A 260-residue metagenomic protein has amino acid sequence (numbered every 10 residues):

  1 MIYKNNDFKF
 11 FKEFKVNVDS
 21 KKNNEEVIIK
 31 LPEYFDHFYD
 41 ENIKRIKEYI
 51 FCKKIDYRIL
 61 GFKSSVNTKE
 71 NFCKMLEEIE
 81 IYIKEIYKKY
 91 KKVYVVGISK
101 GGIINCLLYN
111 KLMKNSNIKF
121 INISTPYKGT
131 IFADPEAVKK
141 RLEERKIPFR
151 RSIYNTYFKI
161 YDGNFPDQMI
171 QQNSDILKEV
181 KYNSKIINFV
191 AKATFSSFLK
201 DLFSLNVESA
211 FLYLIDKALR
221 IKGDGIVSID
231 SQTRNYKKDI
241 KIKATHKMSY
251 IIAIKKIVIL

Functional and structural regions predicted by a protein language model:
M1-V16: Short coil-to-helix leader/linker segments, especially the first N-terminal amphipathic alpha-helix with its helix
I2-Y3, V18-K91: Active-site catalytic motif of lipid deacylating hydrolases and related acyltransferases
E25-E26, K89-V93, S116-I118, S184: Short coil/turn segments at beta-strand junctions that form active-site/ligand-binding loops
K30, I59, V95, I121-N122 (+1 more regions): Structural recognition of the beta-strand scaffold that forms the well-ordered cores of secreted hydrolase catalytic
L31-E33, I98-S99, S124, D224: The conserved beta1-alpha1 loop
K47, L108-N110: A conserved amphipathic alpha-helix that caps or lines the catalytic cleft of carbohydrate- and lipid-modifying enzymes
V96-G101, N105: Gly/Ala-rich beta-loop-alpha elbow adjacent to hydrolase catalytic centers
N110-L260: Helical cap/lid subdomain of alpha/beta-hydrolase-fold lipid enzymes that gates access to the catalytic pocket
